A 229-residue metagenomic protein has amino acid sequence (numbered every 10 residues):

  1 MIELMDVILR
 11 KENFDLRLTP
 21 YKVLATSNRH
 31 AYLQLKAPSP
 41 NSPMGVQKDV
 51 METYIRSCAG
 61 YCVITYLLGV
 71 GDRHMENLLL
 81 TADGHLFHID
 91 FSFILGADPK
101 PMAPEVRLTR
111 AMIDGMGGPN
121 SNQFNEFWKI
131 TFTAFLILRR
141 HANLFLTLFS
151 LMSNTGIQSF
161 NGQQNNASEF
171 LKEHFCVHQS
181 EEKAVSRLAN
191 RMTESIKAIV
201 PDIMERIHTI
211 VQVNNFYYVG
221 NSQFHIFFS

Functional and structural regions predicted by a protein language model:
M1-G60, M75, L80-S229: ATP-dependent kinase catalytic cores of phosphoinositide-metabolizing enzymes and PI3K-like protein kinases
G69, H74-M75: Canonical protein kinase catalytic loop motif
